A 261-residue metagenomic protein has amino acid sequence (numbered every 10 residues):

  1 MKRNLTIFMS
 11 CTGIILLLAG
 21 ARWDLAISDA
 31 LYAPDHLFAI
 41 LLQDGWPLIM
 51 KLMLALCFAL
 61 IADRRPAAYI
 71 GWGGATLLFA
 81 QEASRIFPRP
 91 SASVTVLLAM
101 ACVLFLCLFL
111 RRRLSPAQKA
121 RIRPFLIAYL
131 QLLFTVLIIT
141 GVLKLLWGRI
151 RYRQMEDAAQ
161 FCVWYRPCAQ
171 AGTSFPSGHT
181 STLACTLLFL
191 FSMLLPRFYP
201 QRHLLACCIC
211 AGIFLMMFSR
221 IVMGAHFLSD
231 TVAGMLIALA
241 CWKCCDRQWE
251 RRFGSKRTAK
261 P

Functional and structural regions predicted by a protein language model:
M1-M9, R123-L130: Alpha-helical transmembrane segments and their helix-start/interface "positive-inside/aromatic belt" motifs in integral
K2, L60-I70, P88-P90, R113-P124 (+1 more regions): Membrane-interface helix-boundary motifs at transmembrane edges
K2-M100, L146-W147, R151-R166: N-terminal transmembrane-helix/juxtamembrane module of multi-pass inner/ER membrane proteins
R3-S10, R65, V163-P261: Membrane-embedded catalytic cores of phosphoryl/pyrophosphoryl-handling enzymes
L25-D29, L114-Y199, F253-K256: Membrane-interface loops
P47-A62, L97-L110, A184-F189, M235-R251: Hydrophobic cores of alpha-helical transmembrane segments in multi-pass inner/ER membrane proteins, independent
I49-M53, G74, L78, A101-C102 (+6 more regions): Hydrophobic, lipid-facing residues on alpha-helical transmembrane segments of integral membrane proteins
Y69-R85, R123-V136, C207-A211: Transmembrane alpha-helical segments of multi-pass membrane proteins
